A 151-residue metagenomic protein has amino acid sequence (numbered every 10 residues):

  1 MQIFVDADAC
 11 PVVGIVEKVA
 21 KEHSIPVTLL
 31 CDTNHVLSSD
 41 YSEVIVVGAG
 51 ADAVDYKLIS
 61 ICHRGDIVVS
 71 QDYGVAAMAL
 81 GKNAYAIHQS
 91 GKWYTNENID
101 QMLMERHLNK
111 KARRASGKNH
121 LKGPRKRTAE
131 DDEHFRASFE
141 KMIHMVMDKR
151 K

Functional and structural regions predicted by a protein language model:
Q2-K151: Nuclease catalytic cores that cleave nucleic-acid phosphodiester bonds, predominantly acidic two-metal-ion
